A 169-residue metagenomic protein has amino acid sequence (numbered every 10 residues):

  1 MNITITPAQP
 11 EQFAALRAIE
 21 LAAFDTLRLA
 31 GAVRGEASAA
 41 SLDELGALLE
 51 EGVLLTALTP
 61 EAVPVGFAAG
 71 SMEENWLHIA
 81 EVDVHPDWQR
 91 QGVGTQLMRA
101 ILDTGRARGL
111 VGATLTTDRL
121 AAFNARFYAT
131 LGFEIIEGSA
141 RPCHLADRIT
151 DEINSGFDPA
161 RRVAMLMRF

Functional and structural regions predicted by a protein language model:
N2-T4: Extreme N-terminal starter segment of soluble prokaryotic enzymes
P10-F13, R17-D87, M98-R99, T104 (+4 more regions): Acetyl-CoA-dependent GNAT
L42-E44, I149-G156: Short, P/G- and charge-enriched loop/turn segments at secondary-structure junctions
H85-Q91, R119-L120: Active-site acidic-Proline motif in GNAT/NAT acetyltransferases
T95: Residues forming the Rossmann-fold NAD(P)(H) cofactor-binding site
G105-T117: Conserved GNAT acetyl-CoA-binding A-motif
L115-N124, R141-A146: Conserved beta-strand-loop-alpha-helix junction that forms the acyl-donor binding cleft
Y128, F133: Conserved active-site tyrosine of GNAT-family acetyltransferases
